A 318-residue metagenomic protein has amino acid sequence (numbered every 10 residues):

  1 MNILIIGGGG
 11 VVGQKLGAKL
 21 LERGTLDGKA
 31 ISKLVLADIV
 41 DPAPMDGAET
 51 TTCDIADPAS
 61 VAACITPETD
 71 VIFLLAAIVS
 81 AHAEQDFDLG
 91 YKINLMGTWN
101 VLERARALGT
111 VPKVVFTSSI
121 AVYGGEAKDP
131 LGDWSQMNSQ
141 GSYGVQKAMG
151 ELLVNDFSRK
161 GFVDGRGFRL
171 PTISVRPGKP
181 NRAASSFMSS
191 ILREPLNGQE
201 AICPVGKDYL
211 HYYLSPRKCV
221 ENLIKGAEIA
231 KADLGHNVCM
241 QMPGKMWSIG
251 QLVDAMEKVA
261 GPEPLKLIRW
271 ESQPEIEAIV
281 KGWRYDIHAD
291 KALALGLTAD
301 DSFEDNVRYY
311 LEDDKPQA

Functional and structural regions predicted by a protein language model:
I3-L26: N-terminal Rossmann NAD(P)H-binding glycine-rich loop of SDR-like oxidoreductase domains
I55-I93: NAD(P)H-binding glycine-rich loop region in Rossmannoid oxidoreductase-like domains and their noncatalytic homologs
W99-G141: Conserved Rossmann-fold NAD(P)-dependent oxidoreductase catalytic core, especially the SDR/UDP-sugar
E151-P177: Conserved beta-loop-beta element that borders a ligand/cofactor-binding pocket
P171-S185, V205-K218: Glycine-rich "substrate-gating" loop/helix at the edge of Rossmann-like oxidoreductase active sites
M188-I202, L210-C239: Alpha-helical substrate-binding/gating segment
K218, N222-E277: Mid/C-terminal beta-alpha module of Rossmann-like enzyme folds, strongest in SDR-family dehydrogenases/epimerases
S272, R284-A294, D301-A318: Amphipathic terminal alpha-helices
